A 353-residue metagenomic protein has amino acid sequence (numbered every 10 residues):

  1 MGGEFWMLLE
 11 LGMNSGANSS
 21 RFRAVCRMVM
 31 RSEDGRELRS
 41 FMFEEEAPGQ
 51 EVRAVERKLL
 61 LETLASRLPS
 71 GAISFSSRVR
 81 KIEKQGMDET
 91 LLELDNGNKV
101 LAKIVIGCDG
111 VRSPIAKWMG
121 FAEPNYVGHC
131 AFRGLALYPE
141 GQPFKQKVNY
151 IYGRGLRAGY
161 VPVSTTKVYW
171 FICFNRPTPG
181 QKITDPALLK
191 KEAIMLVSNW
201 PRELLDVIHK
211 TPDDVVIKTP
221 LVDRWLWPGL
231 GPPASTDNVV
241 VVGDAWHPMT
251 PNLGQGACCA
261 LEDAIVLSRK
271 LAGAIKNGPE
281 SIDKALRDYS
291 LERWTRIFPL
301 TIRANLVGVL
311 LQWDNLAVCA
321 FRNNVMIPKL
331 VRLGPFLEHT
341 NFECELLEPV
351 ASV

Functional and structural regions predicted by a protein language model:
G2-L137, P179-K190, I194, L347-V353: Conserved N-terminal helical subregion
S15, G49-Q50, M119-G120, K145-V148 (+2 more regions): Short, P/G- and charge-enriched loop/turn segments at secondary-structure junctions
G35, D206, K210, L253-G254 (+1 more regions): C-terminal helical "tail/cap" subdomain of flavin- and related membrane-associated enzymes
K84-M87, V161-T165: Short beta-strand micro-motifs enriched in acidic
G107, F132, V215-L306: Conserved mid-domain beta->alpha element of the FAD-binding
H129-V161, T184: Flavin-dependent oxidoreductases
R133, F171-I172: Short beta-strand segments
R154-L156, V163-T166, I172-L253, C259: FAD/FMN-dependent oxidoreductases across multiple families
